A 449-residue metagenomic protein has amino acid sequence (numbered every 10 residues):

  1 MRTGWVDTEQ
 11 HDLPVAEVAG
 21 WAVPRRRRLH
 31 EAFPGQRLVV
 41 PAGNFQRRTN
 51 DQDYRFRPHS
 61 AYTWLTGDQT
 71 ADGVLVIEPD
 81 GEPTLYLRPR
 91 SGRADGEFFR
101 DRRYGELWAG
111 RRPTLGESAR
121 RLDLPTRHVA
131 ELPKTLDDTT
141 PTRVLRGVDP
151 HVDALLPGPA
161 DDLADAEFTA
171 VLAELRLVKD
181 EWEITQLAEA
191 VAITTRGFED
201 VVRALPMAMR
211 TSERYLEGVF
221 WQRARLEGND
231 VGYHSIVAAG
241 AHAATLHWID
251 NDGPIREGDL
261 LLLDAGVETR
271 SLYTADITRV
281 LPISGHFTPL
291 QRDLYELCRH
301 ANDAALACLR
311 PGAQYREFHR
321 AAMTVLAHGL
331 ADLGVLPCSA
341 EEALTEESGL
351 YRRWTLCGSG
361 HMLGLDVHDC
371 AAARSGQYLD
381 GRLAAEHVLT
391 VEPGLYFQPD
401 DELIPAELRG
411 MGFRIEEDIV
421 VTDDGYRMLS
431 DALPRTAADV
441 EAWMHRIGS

Functional and structural regions predicted by a protein language model:
M1-S449: Active-site neighborhoods and metal-handling regions in enzymes and metal-associated proteins
